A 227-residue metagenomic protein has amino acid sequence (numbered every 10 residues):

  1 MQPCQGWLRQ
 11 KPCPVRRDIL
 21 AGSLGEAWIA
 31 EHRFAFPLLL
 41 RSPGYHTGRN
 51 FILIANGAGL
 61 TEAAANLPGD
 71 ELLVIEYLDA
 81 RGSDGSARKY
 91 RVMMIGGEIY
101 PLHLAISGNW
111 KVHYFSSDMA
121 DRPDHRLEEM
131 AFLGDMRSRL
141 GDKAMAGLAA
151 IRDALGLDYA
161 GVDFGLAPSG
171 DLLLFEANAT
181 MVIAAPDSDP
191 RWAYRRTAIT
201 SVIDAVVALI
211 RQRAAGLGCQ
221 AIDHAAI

Functional and structural regions predicted by a protein language model:
M1-F51: A conserved helix-loop-beta module that forms one wall/lid of the active-site cleft in ATP-utilizing catalytic domains
K11, D70-I75, D158, A205-L209: Short, structured loop/turn "capping" segments at alpha-beta junctions
L38, L73, Y100-P101, A160 (+1 more regions): Protein kinase-like catalytic core scaffold
Y45, G97, A167-G170: Short strand-connecting beta-turns/loops that link adjacent beta-strands
I52-G147: Phosphate-binding site of ATP-dependent enzymes
S138, D153-L157, L166-I227: C-terminal active-site "lid" helix and adjoining low-complexity regulatory extension at the edge of ATP-using catalytic
K143-D158: Short, internal acidic amphipathic alpha-helical interface segments that mediate docking to partner proteins
V162-F164: Hydrophobic residue at the +6 position relative to the catalytic HRD Asp in the kinase catalytic loop
